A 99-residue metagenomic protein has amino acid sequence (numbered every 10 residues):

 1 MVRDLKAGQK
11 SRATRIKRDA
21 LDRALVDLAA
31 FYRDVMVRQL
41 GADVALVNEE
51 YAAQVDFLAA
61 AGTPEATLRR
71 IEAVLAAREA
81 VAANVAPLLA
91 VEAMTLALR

Functional and structural regions predicted by a protein language model:
M1-G62, A76-A83, P87-L89, A93 (+1 more regions): AAA+ P-loop NTPase domains with strong preference for DNA replication initiators and clamp-loader complexes
T67-L68, E72, A80: C-terminal target-recognition/interaction regions appended to catalytic cores
